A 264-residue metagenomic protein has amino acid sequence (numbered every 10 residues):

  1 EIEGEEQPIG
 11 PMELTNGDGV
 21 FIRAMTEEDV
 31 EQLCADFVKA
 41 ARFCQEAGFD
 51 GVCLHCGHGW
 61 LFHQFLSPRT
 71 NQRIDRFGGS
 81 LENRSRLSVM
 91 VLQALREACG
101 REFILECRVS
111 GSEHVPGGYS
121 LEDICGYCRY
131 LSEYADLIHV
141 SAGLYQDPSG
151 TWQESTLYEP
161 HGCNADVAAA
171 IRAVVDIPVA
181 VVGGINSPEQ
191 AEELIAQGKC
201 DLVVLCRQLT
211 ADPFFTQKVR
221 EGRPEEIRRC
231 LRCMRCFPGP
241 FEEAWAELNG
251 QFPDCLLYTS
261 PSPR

Functional and structural regions predicted by a protein language model:
E1-S260, R264: Flavin-dependent oxidoreductase catalytic cores
